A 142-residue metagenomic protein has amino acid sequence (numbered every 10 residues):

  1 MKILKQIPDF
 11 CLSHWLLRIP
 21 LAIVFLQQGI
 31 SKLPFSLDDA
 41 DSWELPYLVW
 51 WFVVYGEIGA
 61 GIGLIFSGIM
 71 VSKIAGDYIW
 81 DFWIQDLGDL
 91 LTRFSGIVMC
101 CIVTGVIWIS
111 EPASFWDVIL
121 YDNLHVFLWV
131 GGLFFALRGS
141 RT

Functional and structural regions predicted by a protein language model:
M1-P34, D38, L48-T142: Extended, low-polarity transmembrane helix blocks
W43-Y47: Short, structured beta-strand/loop micro-motifs enriched in basic residues and often containing a Trp
